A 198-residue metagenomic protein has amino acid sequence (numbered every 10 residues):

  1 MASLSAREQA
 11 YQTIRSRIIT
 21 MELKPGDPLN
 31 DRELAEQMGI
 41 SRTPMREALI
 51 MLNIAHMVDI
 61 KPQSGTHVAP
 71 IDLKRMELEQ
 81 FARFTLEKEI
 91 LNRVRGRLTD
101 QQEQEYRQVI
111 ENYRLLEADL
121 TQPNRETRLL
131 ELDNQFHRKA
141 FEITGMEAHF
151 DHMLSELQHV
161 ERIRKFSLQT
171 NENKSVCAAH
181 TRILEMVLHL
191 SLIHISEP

Functional and structural regions predicted by a protein language model:
M1-G96: Short linear motifs at protein or domain termini
I18, I183, I195: Hydrophobic positions on the alpha-helical face of helix-turn-helix-like DNA-binding modules
R95, G145, H194: Residue-level marker of positions within ordered structural domains that often coincide with functionally constrained
D100-S167, C177-H189: Conserved amphipathic alpha-helical segments that form helical-bundle/coiled-coil interaction surfaces
E172-V176: Active-site loop of classical SDR/Rossmann-like NAD(P)-dependent oxidoreductases, centered on the catalytic Tyr-X3-Lys
S191-P198: Residue-level detector of conserved catalytic or cofactor/ligand-binding positions in enzyme active sites
